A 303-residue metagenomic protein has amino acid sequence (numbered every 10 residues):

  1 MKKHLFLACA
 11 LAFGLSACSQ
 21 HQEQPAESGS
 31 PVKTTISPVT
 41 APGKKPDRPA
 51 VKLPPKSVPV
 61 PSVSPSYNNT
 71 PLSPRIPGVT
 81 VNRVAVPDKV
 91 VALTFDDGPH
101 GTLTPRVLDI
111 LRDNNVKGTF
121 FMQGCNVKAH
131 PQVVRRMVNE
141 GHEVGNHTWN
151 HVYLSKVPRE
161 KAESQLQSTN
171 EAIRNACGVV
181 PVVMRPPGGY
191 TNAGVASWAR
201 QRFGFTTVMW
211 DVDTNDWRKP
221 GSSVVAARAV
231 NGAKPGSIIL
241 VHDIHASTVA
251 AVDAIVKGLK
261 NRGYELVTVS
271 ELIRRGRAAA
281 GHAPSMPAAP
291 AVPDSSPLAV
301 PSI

Functional and structural regions predicted by a protein language model:
M1-A8, K89, Q132, E160 (+2 more regions): Hydrophobic alpha-helical context, especially transmembrane and signal-peptide helices
M1-V91, R112-G118, P235-I303: Terminal accessory/targeting
H4, D97, M122-Q123, R185-P186 (+1 more regions): A generic secondary-structure micro-motif detector that highlights 1-2 residue hydrophobic/ambivalent hotspots embedded
H4, Q20-Q24, Q123, Q132 (+2 more regions): Residue-identity detector for glutamine
F6, F13, F95, F120-F121 (+2 more regions): Phenylalanine-focused residue identity feature
G14, G145, V208: Conserved Rossmann-like nucleotide-binding pocket used by diverse enzymes that bind dinucleotide cofactors
P55-V157, K161, Q165, A172 (+2 more regions): Active-site beta->alpha N-cap acidic-glycine motif
R106, K128, V152-P284: Catalytic domains of cell-wall/extracellular-matrix polysaccharide-remodeling enzymes, centered on de-N-acetylation
